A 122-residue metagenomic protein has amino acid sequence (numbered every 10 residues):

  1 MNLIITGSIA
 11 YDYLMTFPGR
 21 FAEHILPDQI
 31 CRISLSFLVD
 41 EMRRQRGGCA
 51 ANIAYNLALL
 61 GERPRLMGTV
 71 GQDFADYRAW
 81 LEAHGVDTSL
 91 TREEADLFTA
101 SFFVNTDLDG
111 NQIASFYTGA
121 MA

Functional and structural regions predicted by a protein language model:
M1-R65, D76: Glycine-rich phosphate/adenosyl-contacting loop at the front of the ribokinase-like
G7, Y13, G68, L90 (+1 more regions): Pocket-edge structural micro-motifs
A10, G71, D107-L108: Short, glycine/serine-rich, charged loops/turns that create anion-binding and catalytic segments at active sites
Y13-L14, D73-D76, T99-S101, I113: Short active-site-adjacent helix-start/loop capping segments
A22-E23, E82-G85, D107-D109: Short, hinge-like loop/turn segments at secondary-structure boundaries
Q45-C49, A95-F98, M121-A122: Short secondary-structure boundary/capping elements
R63-L90: A glycine-rich beta-to-alpha transition motif near the start of alpha/beta enzyme domains, typified by
S89-E94, F102-A122: Conserved phosphate-binding/catalytic loop of the ribokinase/pfkB sugar-kinase fold
